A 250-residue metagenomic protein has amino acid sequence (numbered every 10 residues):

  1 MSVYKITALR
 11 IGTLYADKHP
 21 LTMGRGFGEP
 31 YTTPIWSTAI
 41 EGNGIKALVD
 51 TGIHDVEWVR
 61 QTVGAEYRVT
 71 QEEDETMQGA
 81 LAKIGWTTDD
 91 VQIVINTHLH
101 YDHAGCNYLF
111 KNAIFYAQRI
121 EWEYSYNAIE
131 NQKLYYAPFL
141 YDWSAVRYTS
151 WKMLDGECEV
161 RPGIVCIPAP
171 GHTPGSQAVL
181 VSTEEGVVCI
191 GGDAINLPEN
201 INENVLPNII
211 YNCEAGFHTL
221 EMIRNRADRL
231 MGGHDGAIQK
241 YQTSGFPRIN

Functional and structural regions predicted by a protein language model:
M1-T7: Extreme N-terminal starter segment of soluble prokaryotic enzymes
A8, S37-E41, D155-E184: Core dinuclear metal-dependent hydrolase active-site scaffold
T13-G79, A178-G192: Conserved beta-strand hairpin/beta-sheet module of binuclear metal-dependent hydrolase folds, prominently
T51-I53, L99, H172-T173, G192-A194 (+1 more regions): Active-site metal-binding loops of divalent metal-dependent hydrolases
Y67-A117, R229: Active-site metal-binding motif and surrounding structural segment of the metallo-beta-lactamase
Y67-G79, S182-N250: Cap/insert and terminal regions of metallo-dependent hydrolase folds
E73-W86, D90, R119-P168, N208-D228: Metallo-beta-lactamase
I114-R119, I190-G192: Short hydrophobic/aromatic-enriched beta-strand-loop microsegments
